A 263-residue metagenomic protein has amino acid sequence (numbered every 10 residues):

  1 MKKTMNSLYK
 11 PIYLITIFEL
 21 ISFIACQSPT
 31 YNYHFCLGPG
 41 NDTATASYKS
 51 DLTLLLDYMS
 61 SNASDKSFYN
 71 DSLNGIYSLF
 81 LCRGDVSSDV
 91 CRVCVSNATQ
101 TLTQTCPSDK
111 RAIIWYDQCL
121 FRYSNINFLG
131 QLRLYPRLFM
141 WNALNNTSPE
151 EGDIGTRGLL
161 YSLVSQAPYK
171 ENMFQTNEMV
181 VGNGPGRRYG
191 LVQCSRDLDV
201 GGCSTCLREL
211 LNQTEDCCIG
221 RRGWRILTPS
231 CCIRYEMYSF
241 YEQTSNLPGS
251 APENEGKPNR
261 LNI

Functional and structural regions predicted by a protein language model:
K2-I263: Extracellular secretory-pathway ectodomains and N-terminal mature segments of eukaryotic proteins
